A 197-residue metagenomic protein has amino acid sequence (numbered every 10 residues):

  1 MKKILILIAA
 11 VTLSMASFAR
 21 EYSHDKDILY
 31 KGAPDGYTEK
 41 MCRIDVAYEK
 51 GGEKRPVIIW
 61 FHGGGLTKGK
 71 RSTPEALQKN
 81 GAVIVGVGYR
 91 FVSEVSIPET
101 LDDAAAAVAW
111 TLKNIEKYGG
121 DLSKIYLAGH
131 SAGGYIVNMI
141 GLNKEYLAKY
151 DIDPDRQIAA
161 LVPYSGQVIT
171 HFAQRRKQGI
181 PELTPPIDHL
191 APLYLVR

Functional and structural regions predicted by a protein language model:
M1-I4: Positively charged n-region of N-terminal signal peptides that target proteins for export
I6-F18: Hydrophobic h-region of N-terminal signal peptides that target proteins for export in Gram-negative bacteria
A19-G52: N-terminal cap/lid segment of alpha/beta-hydrolase-fold proteins
K54-G63: Short beta-strand element of the alpha/beta-hydrolase
G64, S72, G88-V95, Q167: Short beta-to-alpha linker loops that shape the active-site pocket of alpha/beta-hydrolase fold enzymes
K70-V87: Short amphipathic alpha-helix adjacent to the substrate-entry channel of hydrolases
A109-R176, D188: Primarily recognizes the serine-hydrolase "nucleophile elbow" in alpha/beta-hydrolase and SGNH/GDSL folds
P186-R197: Serine-hydrolase catalytic core
